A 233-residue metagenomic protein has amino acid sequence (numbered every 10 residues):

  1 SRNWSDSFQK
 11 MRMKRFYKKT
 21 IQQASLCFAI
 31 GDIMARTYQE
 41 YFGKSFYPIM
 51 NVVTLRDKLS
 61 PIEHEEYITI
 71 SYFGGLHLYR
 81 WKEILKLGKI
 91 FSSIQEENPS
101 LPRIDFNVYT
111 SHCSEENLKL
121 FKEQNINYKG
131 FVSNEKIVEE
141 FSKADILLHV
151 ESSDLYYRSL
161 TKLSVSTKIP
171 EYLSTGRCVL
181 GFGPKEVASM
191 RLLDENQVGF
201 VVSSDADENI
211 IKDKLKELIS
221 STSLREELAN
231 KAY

Functional and structural regions predicted by a protein language model:
S7-C27: Membrane-proximal helix-turn-helix segments that form the acceptor-binding/catalytic region of lipid-linked
K19-Q22, S133-I146, L173-S174, D194 (+1 more regions): Short acidic alpha-helix that forms the nucleotide-activated donor recognition element in Leloir-type transferases
C27, I146-L147, C178-V179, G199: Hydrophobic acceptor-binding patch used for acceptor engagement in glycosyltransferases
I33, N51-V52: Carbohydrate-associated surface elements
T54-K58, I62-F121, I126-E135: Conserved catalytic-core segment of nucleotide-activated headgroup transferases in glycan assembly
Y79-K82, E135-E139, L147-L173, V179-R191: Nucleotide-sugar-dependent
P184-K214: Change "using UDP/GDP/dTDP sugars" to "using nucleotide sugars
L224-Y233: A short, well-ordered alpha-helix in the C-terminal region of glycosyltransferases
